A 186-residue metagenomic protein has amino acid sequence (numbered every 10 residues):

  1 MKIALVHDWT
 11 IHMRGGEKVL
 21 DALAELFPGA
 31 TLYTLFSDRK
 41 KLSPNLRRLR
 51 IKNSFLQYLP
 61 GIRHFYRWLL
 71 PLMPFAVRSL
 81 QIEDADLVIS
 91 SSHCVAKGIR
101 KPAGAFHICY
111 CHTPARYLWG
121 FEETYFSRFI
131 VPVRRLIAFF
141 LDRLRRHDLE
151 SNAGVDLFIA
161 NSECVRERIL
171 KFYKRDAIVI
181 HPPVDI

Functional and structural regions predicted by a protein language model:
M1-M13, L35-F36: Nucleotide-activated donor-dependent transferases that construct or modify glycoconjugates
G16-L26: Short amphipathic alpha-helix
L26-K97: Active-site donor-binding segments of glycosyltransferases and PAPS-dependent sulfotransferases
L87-S90, K101-I130, I178: Active-site proximal beta-strand in glycosyltransferases
S90, I159-A160: Short beta-strand scaffold positions
F126-F158, R166: Membrane-proximal helix-turn-helix segments that form the acceptor-binding/catalytic region of lipid-linked
C164, P183: Carbohydrate-associated surface elements
K171, I178, V184-I186: Acidic anion/phosphate-binding donor-loop and adjacent secondary structure in glycosyltransferase catalytic cores
